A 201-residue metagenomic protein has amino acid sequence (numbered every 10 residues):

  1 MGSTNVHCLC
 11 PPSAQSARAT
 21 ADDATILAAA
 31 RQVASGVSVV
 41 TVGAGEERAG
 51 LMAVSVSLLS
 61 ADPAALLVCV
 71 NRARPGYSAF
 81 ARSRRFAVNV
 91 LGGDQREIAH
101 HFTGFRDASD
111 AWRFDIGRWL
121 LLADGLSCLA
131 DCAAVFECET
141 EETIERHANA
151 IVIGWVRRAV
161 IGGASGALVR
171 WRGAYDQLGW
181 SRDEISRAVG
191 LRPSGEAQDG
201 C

Functional and structural regions predicted by a protein language model:
G2-C201: Basic, polyanion-binding surface patches
